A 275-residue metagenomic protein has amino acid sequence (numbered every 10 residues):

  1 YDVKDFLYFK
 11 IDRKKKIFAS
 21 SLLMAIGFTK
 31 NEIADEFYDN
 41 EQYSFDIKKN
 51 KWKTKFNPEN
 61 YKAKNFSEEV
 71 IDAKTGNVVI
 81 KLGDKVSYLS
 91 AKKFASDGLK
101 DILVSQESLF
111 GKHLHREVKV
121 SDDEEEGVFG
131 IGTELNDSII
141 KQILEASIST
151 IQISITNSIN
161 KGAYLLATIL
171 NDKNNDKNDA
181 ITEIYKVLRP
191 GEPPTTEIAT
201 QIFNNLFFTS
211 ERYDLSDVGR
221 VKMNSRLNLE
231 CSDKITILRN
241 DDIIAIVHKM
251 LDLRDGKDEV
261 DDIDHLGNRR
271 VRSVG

Functional and structural regions predicted by a protein language model:
Y1-G275: N-terminal non-catalytic structural scaffold regions of very large proteins
